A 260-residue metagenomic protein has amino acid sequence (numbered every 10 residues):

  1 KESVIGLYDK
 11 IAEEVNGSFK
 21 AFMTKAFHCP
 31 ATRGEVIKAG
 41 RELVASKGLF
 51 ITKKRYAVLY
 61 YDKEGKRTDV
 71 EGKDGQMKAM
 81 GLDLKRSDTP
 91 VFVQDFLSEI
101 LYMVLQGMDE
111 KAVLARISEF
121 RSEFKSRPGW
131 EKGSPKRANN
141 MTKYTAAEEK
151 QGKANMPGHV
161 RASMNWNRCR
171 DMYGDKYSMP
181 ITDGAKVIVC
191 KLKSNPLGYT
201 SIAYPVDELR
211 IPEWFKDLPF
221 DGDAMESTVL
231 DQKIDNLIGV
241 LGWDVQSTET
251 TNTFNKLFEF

Functional and structural regions predicted by a protein language model:
K1-F260: DNA-dependent DNA polymerase catalytic subunits
